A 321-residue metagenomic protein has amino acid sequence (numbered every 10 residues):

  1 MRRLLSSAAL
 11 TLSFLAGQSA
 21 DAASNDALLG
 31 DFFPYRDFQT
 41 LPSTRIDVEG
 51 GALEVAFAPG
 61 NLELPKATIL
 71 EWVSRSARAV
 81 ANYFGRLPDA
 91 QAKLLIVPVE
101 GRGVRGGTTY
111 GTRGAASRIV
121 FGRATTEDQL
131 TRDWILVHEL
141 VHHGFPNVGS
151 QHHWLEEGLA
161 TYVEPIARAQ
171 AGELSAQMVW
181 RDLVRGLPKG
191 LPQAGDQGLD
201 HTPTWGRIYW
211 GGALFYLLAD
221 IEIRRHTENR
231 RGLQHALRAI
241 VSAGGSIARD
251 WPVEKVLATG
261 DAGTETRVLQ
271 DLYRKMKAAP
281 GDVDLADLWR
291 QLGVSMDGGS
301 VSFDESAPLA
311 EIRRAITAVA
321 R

Functional and structural regions predicted by a protein language model:
M1-L4: Positively charged n-region of N-terminal signal peptides that target proteins for export
S7-A16: Bacterial N-terminal signal peptides
Q18-D21: Sec/Tat signal peptide C-region and signal peptidase I cleavage site
A23-D47, R75: Structured beta-strand-rich cores of soluble
R45-V148, H152: Juxtacatalytic substrate-recognition/specificity segment
E63-R75, T126-T131, I135, S150 (+7 more regions): Soluble non-cytosolic domains of exported or imported proteins
Q151-D220, R225-T227, L233, S242-I247: Acidic/His/Gly-enriched intrinsically disordered linker/tail segments that often contain short helix/coil "MoRF-like"
S246-R321: Beta/coil-rich, acidic/histidine-enriched accessory regions frequently appended to metallopeptidases
